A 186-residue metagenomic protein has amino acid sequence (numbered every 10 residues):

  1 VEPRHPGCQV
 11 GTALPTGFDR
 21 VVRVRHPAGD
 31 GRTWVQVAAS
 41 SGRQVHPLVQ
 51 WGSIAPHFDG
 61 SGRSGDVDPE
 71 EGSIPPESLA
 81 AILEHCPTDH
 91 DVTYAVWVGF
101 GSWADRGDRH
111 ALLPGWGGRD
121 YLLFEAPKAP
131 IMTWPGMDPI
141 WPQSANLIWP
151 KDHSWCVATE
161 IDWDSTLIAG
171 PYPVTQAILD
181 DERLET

Functional and structural regions predicted by a protein language model:
V1-P135: Extended, low-hydrophobicity segments enriched in charged/polar residues
W116-V174: Amphipathic protein-protein interaction modules
P171-T186: Short, compact, well-ordered microdomains
